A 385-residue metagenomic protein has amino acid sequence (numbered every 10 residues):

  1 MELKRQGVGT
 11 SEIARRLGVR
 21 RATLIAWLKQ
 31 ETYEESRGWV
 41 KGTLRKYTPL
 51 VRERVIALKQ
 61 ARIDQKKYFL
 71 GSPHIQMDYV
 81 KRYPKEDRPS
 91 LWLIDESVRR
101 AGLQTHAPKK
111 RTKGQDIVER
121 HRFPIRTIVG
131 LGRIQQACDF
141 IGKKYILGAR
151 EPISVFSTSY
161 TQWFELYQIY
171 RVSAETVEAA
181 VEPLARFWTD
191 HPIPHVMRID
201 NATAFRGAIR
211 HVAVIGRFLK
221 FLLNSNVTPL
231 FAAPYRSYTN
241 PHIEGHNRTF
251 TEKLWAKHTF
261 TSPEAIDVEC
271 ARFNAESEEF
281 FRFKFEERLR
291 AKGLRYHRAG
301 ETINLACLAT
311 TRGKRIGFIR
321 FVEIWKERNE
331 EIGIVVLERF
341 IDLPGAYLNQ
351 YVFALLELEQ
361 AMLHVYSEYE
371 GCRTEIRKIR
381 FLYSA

Functional and structural regions predicted by a protein language model:
M1-Q30: Double-stranded DNA-binding cores of transcription factors and transposases
T10, R15, E182-D190: Short amphipathic alpha-helices and their capping/turn segments at secondary-structure boundaries
L24-W27, V55, I75, I94 (+7 more regions): Mobile genetic element proteins and their domesticated derivatives, centered on retroelements and DNA transposons
K29-I134, K143, L294-A299: Basic, flexible linker segments flanking DNA-binding modules in nucleic acid-interacting mobile-element proteins
W92, E96-L166, T176-P183, D190-H191 (+2 more regions): Mobile-element integrase/transposase regions, centering on the N-terminal DNA-binding/Zn-coordinating module
W188-H211, A233-Y235: Acidic/histidine-rich, metal-coordinating catalytic segments
H211, F218-L308: Charged alpha-helix within mobile-element recombinases
E278-A385: C-terminal, beta-rich DNA-binding module of retroviral/retroelements integrases
